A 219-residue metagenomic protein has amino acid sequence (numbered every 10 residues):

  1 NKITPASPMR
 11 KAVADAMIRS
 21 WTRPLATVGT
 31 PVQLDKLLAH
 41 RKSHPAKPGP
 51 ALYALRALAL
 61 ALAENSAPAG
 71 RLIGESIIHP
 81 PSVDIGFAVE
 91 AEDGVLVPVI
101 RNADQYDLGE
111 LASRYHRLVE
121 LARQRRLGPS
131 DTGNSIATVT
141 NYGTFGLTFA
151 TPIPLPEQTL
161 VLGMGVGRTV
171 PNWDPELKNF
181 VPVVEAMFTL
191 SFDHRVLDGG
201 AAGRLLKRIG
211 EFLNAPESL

Functional and structural regions predicted by a protein language model:
N1-L219: C-terminal catalytic/motor cores of large multi-domain enzyme assemblies
